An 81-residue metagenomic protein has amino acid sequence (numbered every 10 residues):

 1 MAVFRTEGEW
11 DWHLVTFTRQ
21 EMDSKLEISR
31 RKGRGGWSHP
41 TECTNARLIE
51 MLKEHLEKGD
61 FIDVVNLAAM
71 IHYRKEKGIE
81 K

Functional and structural regions predicted by a protein language model:
M1-K81: Flexible "arm" and connector segments at domain edges
